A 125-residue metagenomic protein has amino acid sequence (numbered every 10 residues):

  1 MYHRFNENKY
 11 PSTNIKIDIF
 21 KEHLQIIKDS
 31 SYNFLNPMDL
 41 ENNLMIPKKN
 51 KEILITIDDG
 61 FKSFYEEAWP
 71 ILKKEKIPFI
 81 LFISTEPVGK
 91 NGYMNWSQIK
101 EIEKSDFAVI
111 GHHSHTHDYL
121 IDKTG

Functional and structural regions predicted by a protein language model:
M1-I53: N-terminal pre-catalytic segment of deacetylase/amide-hydrolase enzymes
H3-N6, N50-I53, K73-G125: Metal-dependent polysaccharide deacetylase catalytic core of the NodB/CE4 family, i.e., the active-site-bearing domain
K16, I71-K74: Glycine-rich, phosphate-binding/catalytic loops in enzymes
F20-L24, W69, W96-K100: Generic structural signal for well-ordered alpha-helices, preferentially at hydrophobic/aromatic core positions
N36-M38, K62-A68: Extended catalytic core of nucleotide-activated donor transferases of GT-like folds
T56-G60: Substrate-binding cleft of extracellular glycoside hydrolase catalytic domains
F61-K62, T116: Short, glycine/acidic-enriched loop or turn micro-motifs at the edges of active sites
